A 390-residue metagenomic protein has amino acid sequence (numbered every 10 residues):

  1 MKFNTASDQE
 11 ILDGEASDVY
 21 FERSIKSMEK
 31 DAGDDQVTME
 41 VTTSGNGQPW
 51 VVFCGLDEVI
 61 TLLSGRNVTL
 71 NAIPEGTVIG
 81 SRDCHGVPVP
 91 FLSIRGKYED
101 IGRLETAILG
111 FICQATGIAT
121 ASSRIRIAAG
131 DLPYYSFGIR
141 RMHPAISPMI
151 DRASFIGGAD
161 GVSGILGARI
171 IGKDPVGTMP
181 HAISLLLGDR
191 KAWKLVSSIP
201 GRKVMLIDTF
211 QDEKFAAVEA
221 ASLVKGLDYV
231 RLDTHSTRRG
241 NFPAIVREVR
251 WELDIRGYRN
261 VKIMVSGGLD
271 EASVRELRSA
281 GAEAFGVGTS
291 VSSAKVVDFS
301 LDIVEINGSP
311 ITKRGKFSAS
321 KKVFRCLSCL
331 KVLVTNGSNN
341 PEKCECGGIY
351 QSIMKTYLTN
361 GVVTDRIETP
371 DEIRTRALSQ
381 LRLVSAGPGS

Functional and structural regions predicted by a protein language model:
M1-F21, D31, Q48-P49, G240-V261 (+1 more regions): Gly/Ser/Thr/Ala-enriched C-terminal appendages of enzymes
M1-G102, A107, I112: Flexible, solvent-exposed loop/hinge segments and secondary-structure transition points
D35-V41, P133, G201-K203, D228 (+4 more regions): Structural beta-strand/beta-sheet cores of well-ordered domains, especially the beta-sheet scaffolds that support
T38, I79, G226, M354-N360: Short acidic (Asp/Glu) and glycine-rich catalytic loops that position anionic groups and cofactors
T42, N71, R126, Y135-G138 (+3 more regions): Residues in well-ordered beta-strands of folded domains
S44, L206-D208, D233-H235, M264-S266 (+1 more regions): Generic beta-strand/beta-sheet core signal
T77-I79, L92-Y258, E271-E276, G281: Buried, small/hydrophobic-residue-enriched core segments of structured protein domains
P88, G267-L269: Active-site metal-binding loops of divalent metal-dependent hydrolases
